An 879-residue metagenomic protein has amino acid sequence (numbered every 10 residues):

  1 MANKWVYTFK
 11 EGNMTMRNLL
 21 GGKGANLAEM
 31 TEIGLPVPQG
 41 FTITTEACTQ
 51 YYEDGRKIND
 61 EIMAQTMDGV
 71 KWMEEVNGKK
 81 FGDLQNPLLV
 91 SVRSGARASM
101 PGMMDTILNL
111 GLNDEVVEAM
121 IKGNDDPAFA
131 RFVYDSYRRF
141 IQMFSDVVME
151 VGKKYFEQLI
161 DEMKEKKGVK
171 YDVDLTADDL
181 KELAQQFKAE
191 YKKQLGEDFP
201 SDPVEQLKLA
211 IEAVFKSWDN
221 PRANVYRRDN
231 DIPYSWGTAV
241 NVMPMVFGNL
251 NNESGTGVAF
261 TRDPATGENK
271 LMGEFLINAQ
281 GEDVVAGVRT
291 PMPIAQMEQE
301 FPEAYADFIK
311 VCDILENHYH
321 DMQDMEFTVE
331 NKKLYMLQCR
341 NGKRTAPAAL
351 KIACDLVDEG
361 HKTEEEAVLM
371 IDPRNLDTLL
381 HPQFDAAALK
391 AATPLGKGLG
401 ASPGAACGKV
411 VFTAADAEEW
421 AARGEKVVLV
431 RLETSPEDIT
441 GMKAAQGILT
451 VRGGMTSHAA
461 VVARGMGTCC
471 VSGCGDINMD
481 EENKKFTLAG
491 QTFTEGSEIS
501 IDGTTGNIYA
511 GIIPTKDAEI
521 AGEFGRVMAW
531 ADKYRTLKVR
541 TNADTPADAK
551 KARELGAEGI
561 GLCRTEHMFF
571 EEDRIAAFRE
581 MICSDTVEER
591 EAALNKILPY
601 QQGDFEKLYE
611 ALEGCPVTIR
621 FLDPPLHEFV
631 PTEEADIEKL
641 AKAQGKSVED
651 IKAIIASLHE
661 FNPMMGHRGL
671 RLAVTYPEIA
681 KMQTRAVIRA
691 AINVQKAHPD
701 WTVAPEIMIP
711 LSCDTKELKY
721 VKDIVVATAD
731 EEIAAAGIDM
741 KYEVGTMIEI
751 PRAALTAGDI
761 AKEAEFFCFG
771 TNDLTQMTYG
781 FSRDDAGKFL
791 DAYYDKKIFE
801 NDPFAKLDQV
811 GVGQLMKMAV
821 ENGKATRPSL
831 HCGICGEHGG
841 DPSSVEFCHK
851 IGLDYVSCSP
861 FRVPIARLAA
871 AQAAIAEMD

Functional and structural regions predicted by a protein language model:
M1-A392, E419, E425-V428, S435-T440 (+11 more regions): Nucleotide/phosphate-binding sheet-loop regions of phosphoryl- and nucleotidyl-transfer enzymes
N13-M16, S402-A444, V812-S829: C-terminal accessory/binding modules appended to enzymatic or scaffolding proteins
F41, V451-G453, S472-G475, C563 (+2 more regions): Short beta->alpha connector loops at strand-helix junctions that form conserved, small/polar/Pro-enriched
A64-M67, D229-I232, V368-W420, E425-V427 (+4 more regions): Long, charged amphipathic helices and adjacent flexible linkers at domain junctions
R93, I520, W530-D879: Conserved alpha/beta-domain cores
N241, V411, V428-V430, L449 (+3 more regions): Structural motif
K333-Y335, L432-K443, G447, M455-V461 (+6 more regions): Glycine-rich phosphate/ribose-binding loops and adjacent secondary-structure elements that form binding surfaces
